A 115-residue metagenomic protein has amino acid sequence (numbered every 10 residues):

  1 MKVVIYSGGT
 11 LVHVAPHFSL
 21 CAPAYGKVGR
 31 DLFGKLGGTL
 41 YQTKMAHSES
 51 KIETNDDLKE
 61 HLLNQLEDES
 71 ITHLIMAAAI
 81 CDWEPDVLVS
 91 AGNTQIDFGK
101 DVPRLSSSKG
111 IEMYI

Functional and structural regions predicted by a protein language model:
M1-I115: A cross-family phosphate/adenosyl-ligand binding-site feature
